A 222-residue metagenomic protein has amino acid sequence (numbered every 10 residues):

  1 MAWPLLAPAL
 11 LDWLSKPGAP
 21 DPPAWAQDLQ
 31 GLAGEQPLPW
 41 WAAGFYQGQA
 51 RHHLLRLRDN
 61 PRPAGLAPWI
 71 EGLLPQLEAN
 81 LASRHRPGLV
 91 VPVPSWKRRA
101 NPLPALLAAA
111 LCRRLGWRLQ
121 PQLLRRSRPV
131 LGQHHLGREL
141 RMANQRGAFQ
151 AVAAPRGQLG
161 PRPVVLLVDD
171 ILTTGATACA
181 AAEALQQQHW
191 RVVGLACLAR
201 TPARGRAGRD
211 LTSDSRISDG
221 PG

Functional and structural regions predicted by a protein language model:
M1-G222: Glycine-rich phosphate/pyrophosphate-handling loop used in enzymes and phosphotransfer proteins
